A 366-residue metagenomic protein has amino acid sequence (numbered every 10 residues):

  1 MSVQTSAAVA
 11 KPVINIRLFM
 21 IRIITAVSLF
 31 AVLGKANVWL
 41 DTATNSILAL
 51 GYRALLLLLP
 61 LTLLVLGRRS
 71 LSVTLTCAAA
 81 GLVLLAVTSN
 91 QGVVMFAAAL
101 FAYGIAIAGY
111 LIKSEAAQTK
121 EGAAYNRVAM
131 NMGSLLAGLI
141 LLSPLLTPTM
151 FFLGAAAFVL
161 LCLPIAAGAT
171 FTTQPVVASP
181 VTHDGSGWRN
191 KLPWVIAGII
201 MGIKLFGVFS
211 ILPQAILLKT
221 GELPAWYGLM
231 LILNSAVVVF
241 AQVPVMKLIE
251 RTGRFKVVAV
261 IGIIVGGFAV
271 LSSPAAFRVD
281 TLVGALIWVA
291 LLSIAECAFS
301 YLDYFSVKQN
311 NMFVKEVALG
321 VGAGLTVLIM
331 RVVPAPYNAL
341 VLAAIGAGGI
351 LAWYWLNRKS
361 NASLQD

Functional and structural regions predicted by a protein language model:
S2-V13, T170-A197: Juxtamembrane intracellular "pre-TM" segments in multi-pass secondary transporters
A7-L56, P193-A197, G202-T220, W226-M230: Helix-loop boundary and gating motifs at the non-cytosolic
L57-L71, F240-F255: Helix-to-loop junctions at the C-terminal end of transmembrane segments in multipass secondary transporters
G92-A108, I199, D280-F299: Hydrophobic core of transmembrane alpha-helices in multi-pass small-molecule transporters, especially MFS/SLC-type
A99-M130: Cytoplasmic helix-loop-helix junction between adjacent transmembrane helices in 12-TM secondary transporters
F151-G168, A339-W355: Symmetry-related core transmembrane helices of the 12-TM Major Facilitator Superfamily/SLC fold
F255-S300: C-terminal transmembrane helical hairpin of 12-TM major facilitator-type secondary transporters
Q309-A335: A late C-terminal transmembrane helix in Major Facilitator Superfamily
